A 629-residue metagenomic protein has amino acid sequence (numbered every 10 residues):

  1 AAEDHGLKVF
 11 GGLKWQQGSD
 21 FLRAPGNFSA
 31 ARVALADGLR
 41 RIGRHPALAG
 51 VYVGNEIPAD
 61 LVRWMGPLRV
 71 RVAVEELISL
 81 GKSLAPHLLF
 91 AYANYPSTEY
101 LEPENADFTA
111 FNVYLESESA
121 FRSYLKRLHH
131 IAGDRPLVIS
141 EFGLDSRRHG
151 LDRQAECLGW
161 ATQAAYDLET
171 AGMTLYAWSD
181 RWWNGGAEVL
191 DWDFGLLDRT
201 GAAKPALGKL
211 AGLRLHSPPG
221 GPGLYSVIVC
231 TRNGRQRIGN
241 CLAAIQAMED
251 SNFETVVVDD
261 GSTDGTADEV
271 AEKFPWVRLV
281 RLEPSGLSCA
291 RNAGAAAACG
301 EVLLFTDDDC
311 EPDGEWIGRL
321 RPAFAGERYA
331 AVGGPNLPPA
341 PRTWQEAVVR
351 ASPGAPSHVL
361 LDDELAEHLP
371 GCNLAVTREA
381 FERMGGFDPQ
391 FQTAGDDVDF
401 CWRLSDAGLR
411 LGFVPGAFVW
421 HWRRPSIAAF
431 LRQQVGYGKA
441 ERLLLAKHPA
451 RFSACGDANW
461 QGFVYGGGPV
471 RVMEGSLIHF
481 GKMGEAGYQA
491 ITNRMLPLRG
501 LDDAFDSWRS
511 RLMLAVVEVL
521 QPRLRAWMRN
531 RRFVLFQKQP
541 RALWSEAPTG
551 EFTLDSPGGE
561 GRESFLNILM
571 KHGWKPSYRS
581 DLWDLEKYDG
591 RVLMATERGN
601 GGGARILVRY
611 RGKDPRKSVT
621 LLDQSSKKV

Functional and structural regions predicted by a protein language model:
F10, Y176-L224: Aromatic-rich peripheral "rim/lid" segments of glycoside hydrolase catalytic domains that contact and position glycan
R63, R69-D167: Extracellular glycoside hydrolase catalytic/binding regions
A243-N252: Short, acidic, metal-binding catalytic loop of nucleotide-sugar glycosyltransferases
A244, D259-D268, C310: A conserved acidic beta->alpha catalytic loop
L282-A298, L360, C372: Glycine-rich, basic loop-to-helix element that forms the pyrophosphate-binding segment of sugar-nucleotide handling
L303: Short aromatic/hydrophobic "clamp" motif used to bind/position activated sugar donors
E315-E346: Conserved donor NDP-sugar-binding/catalytic core segment of glycosyltransferases
G334-P335, V349-E367: Short, flexible, basic/aromatic active-site loop/helix in glycosyltransferases
